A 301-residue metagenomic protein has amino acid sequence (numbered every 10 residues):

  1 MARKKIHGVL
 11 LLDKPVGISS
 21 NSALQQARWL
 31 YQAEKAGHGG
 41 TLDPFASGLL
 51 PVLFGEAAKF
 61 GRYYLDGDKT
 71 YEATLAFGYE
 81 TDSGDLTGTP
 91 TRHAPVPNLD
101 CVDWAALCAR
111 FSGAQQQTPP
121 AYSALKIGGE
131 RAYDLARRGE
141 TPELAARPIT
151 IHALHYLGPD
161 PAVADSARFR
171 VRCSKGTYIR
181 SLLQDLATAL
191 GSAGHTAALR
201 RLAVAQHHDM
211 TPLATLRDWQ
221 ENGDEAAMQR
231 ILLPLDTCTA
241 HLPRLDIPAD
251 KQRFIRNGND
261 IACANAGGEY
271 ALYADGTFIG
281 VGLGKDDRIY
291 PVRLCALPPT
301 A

Functional and structural regions predicted by a protein language model:
M1-L42, A46, V102, A189-A301: Accessory RNA 3′-end/elbow-binding domains used by RNA modification enzymes
M1-S174, I179-A203, H208-T211: Catalytic cores of RNA-modifying enzymes
